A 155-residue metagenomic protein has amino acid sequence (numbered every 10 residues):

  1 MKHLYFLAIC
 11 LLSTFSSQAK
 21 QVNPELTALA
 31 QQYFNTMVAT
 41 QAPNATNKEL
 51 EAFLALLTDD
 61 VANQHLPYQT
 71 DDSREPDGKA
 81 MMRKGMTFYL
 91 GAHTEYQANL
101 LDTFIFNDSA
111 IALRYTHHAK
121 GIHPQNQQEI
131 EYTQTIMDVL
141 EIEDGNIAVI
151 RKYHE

Functional and structural regions predicted by a protein language model:
Y5-T14: Bacterial N-terminal signal peptides
S17-L56: Short, low-complexity N-terminal intrinsically disordered segments enriched in polar/charged residues
P24, L54-N107: A solvent-exposed, acidic/Ser-Thr-rich amphipathic alpha-helical stretch
F53, V61, M82, L113 (+1 more regions): Hydrophobic pocket/interface hotspot
G91-E95, A119-E131: Short, cysteine-centered beta-strand-loop-beta hairpins and adjacent loop/turn segments enriched in charged/polar
Y96-N99, E131-M137: Short, surface-exposed coil-to-beta transition loops
N107-A119: A short hydrophobic beta-strand element
A110, T133-E155: Short beta-strand edge/turn micro-motifs at domain boundaries
